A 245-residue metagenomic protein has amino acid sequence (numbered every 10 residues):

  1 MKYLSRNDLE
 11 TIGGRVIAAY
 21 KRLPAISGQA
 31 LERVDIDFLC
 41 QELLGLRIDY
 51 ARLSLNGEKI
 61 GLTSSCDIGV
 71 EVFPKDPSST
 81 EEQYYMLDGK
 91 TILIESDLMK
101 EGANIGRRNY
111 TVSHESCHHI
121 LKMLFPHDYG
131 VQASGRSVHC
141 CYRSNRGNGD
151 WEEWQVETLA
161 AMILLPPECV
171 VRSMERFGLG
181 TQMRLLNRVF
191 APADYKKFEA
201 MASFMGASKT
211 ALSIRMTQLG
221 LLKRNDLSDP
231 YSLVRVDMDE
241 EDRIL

Functional and structural regions predicted by a protein language model:
M1-L245: Active-site hotspot residues in diverse enzymes, especially metal/ion-binding acidic/histidine motifs
